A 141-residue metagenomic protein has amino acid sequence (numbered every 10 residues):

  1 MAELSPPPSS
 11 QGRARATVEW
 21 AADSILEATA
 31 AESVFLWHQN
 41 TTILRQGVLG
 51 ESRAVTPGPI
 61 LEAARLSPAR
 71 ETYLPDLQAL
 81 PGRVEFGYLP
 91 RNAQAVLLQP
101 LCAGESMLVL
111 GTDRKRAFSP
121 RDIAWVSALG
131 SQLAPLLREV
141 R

Functional and structural regions predicted by a protein language model:
M1-R45: Intrinsically disordered, low-complexity terminal regulatory regions
R13-A14, E85, A117: Short acidic, glycine/proline-enriched loop segments that cap or flank alpha-helices
T17-A21, P57, D122: Amphipathic coiled-coil/heptad-repeat helices and related helical stalk/stem segments that mediate oligomerization
E19-E32, E62-S67, G87, Q132: Amphipathic alpha-helical regulatory segments at dimerization interfaces that relay allosteric signals between sensory
W37-L97, V109: Regulatory sensory and allosteric helical modules in signal-transduction proteins and certain transcription factors
L98-A103: Sensor-regulatory modules in signal-transduction proteins
L108-R141: Juxtadomain coupling helices with adjacent low-complexity linkers
